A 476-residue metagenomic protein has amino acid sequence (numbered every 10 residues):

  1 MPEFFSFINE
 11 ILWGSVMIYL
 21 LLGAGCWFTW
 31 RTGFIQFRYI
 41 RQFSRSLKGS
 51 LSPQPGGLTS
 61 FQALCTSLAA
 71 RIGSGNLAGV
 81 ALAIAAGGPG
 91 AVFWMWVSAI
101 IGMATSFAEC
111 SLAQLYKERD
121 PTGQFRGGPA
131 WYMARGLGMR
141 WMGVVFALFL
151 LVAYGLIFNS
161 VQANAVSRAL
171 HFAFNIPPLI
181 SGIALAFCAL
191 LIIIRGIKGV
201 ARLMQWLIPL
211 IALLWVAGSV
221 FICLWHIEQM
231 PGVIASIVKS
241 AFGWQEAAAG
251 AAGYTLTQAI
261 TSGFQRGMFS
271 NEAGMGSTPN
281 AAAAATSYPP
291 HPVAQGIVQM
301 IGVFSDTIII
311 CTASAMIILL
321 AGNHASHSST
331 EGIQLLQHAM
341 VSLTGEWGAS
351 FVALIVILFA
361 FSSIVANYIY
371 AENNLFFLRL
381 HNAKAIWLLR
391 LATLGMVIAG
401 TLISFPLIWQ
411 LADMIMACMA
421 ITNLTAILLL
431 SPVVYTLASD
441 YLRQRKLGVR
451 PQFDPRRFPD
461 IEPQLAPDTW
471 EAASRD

Functional and structural regions predicted by a protein language model:
M1-S74, I84-A91, G102, L428-R456 (+1 more regions): N-terminal alpha-helical transmembrane segments of multi-pass membrane transport and channel/translocase proteins
M17, T32-Q36, G75-V80, P89 (+6 more regions): Transmembrane helix-loop junctions in multi-pass membrane proteins
L20-W27, R31-S44, N164-L170, I176-V238 (+1 more regions): Membrane-interface loop-to-helix entry segments
W27-T29, S98-G123, P129-I193, L354-I364: Helix-loop-helix module between adjacent transmembrane segments
T29, F107-K117, V220-S236, W244 (+3 more regions): Extracellular/periplasmic helix-exit of transmembrane alpha-helices
F34-S60, L82-I84, G88-V92, W96 (+4 more regions): Flexible loop linkers connecting adjacent transmembrane helices in multi-pass alpha-helical membrane transporters
Q54-A86, L112-A130, A134, L151 (+1 more regions): Alpha-helical membrane segments and immediately flanking helix-loop junctions that form or couple to the substrate/ion
I101-E109, I183-I197, I208-E228, T261 (+3 more regions): Selective recognition of specific alpha-helical transmembrane segments in multi-pass small-molecule
